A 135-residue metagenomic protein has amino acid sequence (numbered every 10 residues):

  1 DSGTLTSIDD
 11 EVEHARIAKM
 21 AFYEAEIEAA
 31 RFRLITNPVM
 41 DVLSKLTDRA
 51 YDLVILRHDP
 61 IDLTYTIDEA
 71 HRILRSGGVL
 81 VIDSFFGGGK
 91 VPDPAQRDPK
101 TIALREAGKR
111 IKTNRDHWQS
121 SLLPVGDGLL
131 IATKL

Functional and structural regions predicted by a protein language model:
D1-L135: S-adenosylmethionine/decaboxylated-SAM
